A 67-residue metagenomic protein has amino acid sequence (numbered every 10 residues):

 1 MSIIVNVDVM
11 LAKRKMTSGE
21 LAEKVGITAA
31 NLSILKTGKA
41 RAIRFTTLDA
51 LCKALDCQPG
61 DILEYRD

Functional and structural regions predicted by a protein language model:
M1-M16: A short, Lys/Arg-rich alpha-helix, primarily the initiator
D8, G19, D49: Residues within the helices of the helix-turn-helix
V9, A29, I34, R41 (+2 more regions): Short, charged recognition helix plus adjacent turn of helix-turn-helix-like nucleic-acid-binding domains
L11, A22, C52: The alpha-helix within a helix-turn-helix
M16-I34: Short alpha-helical DNA-recognition segment
T46-D61: DNA major-groove recognition helix of helix-turn-helix/homeodomain DNA-binding modules
